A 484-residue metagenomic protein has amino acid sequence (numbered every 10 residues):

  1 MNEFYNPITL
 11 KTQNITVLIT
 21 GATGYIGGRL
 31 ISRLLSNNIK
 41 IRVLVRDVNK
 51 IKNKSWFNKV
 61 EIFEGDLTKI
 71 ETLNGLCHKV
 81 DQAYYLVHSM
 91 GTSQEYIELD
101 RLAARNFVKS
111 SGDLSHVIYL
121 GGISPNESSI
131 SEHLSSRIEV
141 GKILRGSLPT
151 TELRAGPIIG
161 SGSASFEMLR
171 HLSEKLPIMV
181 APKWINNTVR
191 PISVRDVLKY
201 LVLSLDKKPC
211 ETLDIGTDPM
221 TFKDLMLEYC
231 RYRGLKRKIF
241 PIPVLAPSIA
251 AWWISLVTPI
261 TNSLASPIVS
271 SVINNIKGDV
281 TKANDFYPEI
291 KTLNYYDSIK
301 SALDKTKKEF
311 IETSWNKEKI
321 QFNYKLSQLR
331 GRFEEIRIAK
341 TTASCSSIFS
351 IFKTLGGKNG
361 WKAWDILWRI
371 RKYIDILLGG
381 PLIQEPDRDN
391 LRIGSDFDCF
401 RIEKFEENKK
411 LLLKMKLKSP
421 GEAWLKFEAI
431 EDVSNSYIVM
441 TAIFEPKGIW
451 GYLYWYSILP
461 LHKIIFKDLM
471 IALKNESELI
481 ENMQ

Functional and structural regions predicted by a protein language model:
F4-I39: N-terminal Rossmann NAD(P)H-binding glycine-rich loop of SDR-like oxidoreductase domains
N6-K11, S204-P267, N275-R337: Mid/C-terminal beta-alpha module of Rossmann-like enzyme folds, strongest in SDR-family dehydrogenases/epimerases
Q13, A22, N37, S128-R233 (+2 more regions): Oxidoreductase cofactor-interface core, primarily capturing Rossmann-like NAD(P)-dependent enzymes
T20, L44, L86, V117-G122 (+1 more regions): SDR active-site strand-loop-helix element
N49, N53-G112, G122-E127: NAD(P)H-binding glycine-rich loop region in Rossmannoid oxidoreductase-like domains and their noncatalytic homologs
I299-K300, Y452-Q484: A conserved amphipathic terminal alpha-helix motif
K340-F349, K353-P420, A472: Glycine-rich portal/gate segments that line the openings of hydrophobic small-molecule binding cavities
L417-L461: Beta-strand/loop substructures that line and gate deep hydrophobic ligand-binding cavities in soluble
